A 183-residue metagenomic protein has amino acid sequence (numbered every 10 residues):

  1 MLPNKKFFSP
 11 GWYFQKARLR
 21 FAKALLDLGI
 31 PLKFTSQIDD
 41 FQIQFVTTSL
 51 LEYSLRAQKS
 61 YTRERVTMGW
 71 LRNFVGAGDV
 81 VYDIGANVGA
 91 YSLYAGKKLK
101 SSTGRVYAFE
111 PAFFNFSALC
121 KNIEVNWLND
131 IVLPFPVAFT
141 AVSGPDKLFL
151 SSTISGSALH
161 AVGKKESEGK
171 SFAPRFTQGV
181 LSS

Functional and structural regions predicted by a protein language model:
M1-L133, K170-T177: S-adenosyl-L-methionine
C120-S183: S-adenosyl-L-methionine
